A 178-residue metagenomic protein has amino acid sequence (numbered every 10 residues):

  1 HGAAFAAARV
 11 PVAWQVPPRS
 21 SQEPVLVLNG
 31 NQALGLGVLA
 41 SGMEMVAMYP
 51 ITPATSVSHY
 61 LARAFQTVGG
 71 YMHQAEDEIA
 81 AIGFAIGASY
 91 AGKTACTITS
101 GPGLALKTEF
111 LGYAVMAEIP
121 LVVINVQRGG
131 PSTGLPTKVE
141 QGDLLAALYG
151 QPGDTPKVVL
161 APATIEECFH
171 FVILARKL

Functional and structural regions predicted by a protein language model:
H1-N31: Aromatic-enriched
G2-F5, G150, L178: Mid-sequence acidic-hydrophobic segments that form the walls of catalytic/ligand-binding cavities or oligomerization
F5-P11, A33-G42, G87-S89: Glycine-rich phosphate/diphosphate-binding loops that line cofactor/substrate pockets in enzymes
P17-S21, L39-M45, T67-G70, G92-A95 (+1 more regions): Glycine- and acidic
P24-A54, H59: Glycine-rich phosphate/diphosphate-binding loop of Rossmann-like nucleotide-binding domains
T52-A147, L160-L178: Thiamine diphosphate
L148-D154: The feature captures the short pre-catalytic strand/loop hairpin that immediately precedes and shapes the active-site
